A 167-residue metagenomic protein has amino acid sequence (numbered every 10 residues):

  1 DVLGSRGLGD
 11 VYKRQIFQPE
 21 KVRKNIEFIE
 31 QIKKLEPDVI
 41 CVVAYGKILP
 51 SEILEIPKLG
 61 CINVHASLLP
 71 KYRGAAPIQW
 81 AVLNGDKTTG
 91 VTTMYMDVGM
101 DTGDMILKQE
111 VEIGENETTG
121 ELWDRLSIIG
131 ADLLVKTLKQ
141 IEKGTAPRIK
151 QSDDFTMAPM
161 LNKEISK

Functional and structural regions predicted by a protein language model:
S5-K167: One-carbon transfer enzymes
